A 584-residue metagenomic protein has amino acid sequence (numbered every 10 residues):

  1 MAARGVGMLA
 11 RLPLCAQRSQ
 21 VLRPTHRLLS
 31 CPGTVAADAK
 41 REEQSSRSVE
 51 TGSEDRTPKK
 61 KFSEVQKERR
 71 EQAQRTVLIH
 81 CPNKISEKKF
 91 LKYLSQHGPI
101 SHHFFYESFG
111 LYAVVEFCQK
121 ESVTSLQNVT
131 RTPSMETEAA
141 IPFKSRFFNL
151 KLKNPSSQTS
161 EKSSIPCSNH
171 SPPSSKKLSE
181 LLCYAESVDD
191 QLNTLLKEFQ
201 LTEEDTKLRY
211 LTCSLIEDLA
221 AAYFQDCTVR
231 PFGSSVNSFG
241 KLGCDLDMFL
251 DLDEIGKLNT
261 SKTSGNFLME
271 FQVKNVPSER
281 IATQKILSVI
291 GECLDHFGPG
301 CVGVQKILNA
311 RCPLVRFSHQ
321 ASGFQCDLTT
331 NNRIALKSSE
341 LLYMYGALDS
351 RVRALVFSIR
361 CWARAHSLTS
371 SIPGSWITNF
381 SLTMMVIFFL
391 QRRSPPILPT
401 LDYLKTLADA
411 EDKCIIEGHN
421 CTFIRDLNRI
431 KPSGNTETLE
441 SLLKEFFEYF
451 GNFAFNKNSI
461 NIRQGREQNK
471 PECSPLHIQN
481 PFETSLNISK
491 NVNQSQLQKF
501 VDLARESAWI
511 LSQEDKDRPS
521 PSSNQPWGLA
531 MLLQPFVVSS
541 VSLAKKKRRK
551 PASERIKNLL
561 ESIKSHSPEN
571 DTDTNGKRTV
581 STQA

Functional and structural regions predicted by a protein language model:
A2-G243, L252-K285, K337, A584: N-terminal regions immediately upstream of nucleotidyltransferase
G7, L12-R18, T34-V35, V123 (+13 more regions): A generic structural micro-environment signature that highlights single residues at secondary-structure boundaries
H26, H80, H97, H102-H103 (+7 more regions): Histidine (H) residue identity feature
D38, D55, D189-D190, D205 (+13 more regions): Acidic-enriched, low-complexity/disordered segments with a strong bias for Aspartate over Glutamate
C81-I85, L94, G98, F104-F109 (+28 more regions): Residues that form ligand- and interface-recognition hot spots within folded domains
F104-E107, S134-M135, L268-N469: Catalytic cores of NTP-dependent nucleotidyl/adenyl transfer enzymes across multiple folds
F388-A584: Pol beta-like nucleotidyltransferase catalytic core
